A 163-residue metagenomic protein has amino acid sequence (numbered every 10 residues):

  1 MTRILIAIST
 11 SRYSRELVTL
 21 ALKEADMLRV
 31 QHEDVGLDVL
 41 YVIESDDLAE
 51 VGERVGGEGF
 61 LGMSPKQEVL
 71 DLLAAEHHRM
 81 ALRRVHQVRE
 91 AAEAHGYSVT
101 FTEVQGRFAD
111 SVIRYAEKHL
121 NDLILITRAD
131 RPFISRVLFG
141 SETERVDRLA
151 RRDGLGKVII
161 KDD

Functional and structural regions predicted by a protein language model:
M1-E68: Small/aliphatic-rich secondary-structure junction motif
S14, A81, Q105-G106, F139: A conditional alpha-helix N-cap/helix-loop micro-motif detector
E16, S111, F133: Phosphate- and divalent-cation-binding pockets in alpha/beta enzyme and binding domains that engage nucleotide-derived
D38-L40, T100-V104, V158-I159: General small-molecule cofactor/ligand-binding pocket signal
M63-R83: A short acidic, glycine-rich active-site loop that binds or catalyzes chemistry on phosphate/adenosine moieties
R83, Q87-I124: Structural beta-alpha unit
R114-D163: Gly/Ser-rich helix-loop-strand patches that form or flank binding pockets for ribonucleotide-derived cofactors
